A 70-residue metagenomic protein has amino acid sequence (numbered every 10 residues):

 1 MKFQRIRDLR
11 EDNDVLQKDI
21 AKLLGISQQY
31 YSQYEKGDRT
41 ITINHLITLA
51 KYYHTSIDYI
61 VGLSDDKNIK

Functional and structural regions predicted by a protein language model:
M1-Q4, R39, N68-K70: A detector for short, charged/polar N-terminal pre-domain segments
K2, I6, S56-I57: Hydrophobic side chains within well-formed alpha-helices
Q4-L23, T48: Short basic helix-loop element that most often maps to the first helix and adjoining turn of HTH DNA-binding modules
I6, I20-A21, Y31-Y34, I60: Conserved hydrophobic/aromatic packing and binding residues within compact polymer-binding modules
D12, K51, V61-K70: Short, charged recognition helix plus adjacent turn of helix-turn-helix-like nucleic-acid-binding domains
G25, N44-Y59: DNA major-groove recognition helix of helix-turn-helix/homeodomain DNA-binding modules
G25-T40: Recognition helix of helix-turn-helix/homeodomain-like DNA-binding domains that insert into the DNA major groove
